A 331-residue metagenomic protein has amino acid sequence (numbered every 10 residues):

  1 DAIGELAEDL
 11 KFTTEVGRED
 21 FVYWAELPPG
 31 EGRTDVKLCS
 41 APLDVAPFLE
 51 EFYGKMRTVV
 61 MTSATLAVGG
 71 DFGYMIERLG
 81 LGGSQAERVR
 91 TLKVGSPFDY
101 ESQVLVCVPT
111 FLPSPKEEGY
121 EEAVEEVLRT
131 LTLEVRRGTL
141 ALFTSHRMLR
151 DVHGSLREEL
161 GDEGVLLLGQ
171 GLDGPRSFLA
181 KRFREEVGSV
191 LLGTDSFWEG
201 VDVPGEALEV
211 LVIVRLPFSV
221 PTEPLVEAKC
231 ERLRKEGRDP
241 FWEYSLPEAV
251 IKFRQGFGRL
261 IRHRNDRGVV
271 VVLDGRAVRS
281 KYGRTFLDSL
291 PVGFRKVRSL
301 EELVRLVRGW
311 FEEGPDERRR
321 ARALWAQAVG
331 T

Functional and structural regions predicted by a protein language model:
D1-T331: ASCE RecA-like P-loop NTPase motor cores that couple ATP hydrolysis to mechanical translocation on nucleic acids
